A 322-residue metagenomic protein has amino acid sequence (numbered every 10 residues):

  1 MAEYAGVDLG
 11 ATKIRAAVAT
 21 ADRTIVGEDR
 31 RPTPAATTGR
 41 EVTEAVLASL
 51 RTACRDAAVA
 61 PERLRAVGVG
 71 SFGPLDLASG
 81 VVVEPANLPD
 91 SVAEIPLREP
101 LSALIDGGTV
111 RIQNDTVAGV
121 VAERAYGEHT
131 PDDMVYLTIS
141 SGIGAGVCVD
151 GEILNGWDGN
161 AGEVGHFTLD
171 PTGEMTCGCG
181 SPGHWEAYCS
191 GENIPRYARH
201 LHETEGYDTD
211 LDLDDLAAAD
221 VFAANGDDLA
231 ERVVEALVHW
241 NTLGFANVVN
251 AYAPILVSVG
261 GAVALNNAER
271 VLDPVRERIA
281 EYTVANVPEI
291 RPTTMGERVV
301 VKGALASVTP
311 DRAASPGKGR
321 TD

Functional and structural regions predicted by a protein language model:
M1-A66, D76-V81, E99-T109, A122-D132 (+2 more regions): ATP-binding/phosphotransfer module of carbohydrate and carboxylate kinases, centering on a glycine-rich
D8, A66-F72, Q113, V135-G142 (+1 more regions): Short beta-strand segments
E28-R30, P85, G156: Residue-level detector of high-confidence beta-strand sites
P32-A35, D90-S91, A161-E163, L169: A short acidic/small-residue loop/turn micro-motif
G73-L75, L88, T116, S140-S141 (+3 more regions): Short, flexible active-site-adjacent loop segments at beta-strand->alpha-helix junctions, enriched in small/polar
V81-S91: A charged helix-plus-loop insertion that forms the helical arch/lid used to bind and gate nucleic-acid substrates
R111, V117: Glycine/small-residue-rich loop that forms an oxyanion/phosphate-binding "nest" at active or ligand-binding sites
T130-Y188: Glycine-rich phosphate-binding loop of actin/hexokinase-like ATP-binding domains
